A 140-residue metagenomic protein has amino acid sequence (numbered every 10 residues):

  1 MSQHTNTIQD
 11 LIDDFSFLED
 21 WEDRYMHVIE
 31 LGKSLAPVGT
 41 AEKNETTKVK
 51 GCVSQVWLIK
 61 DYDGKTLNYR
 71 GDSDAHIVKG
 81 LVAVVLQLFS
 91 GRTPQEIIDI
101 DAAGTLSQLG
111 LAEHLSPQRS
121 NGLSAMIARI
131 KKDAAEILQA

Functional and structural regions predicted by a protein language model:
M1-I12, S16-V53, Y62-G64, L106-E113 (+1 more regions): N-terminal intrinsically disordered, cationic/polar leader segments that include organellar targeting peptides
V56: Secondary-shell segments that build the walls of catalytic and ion/ligand-binding clefts
I59-A75, L86-S90: Conserved interaction-surface patches within small, structured recognition/assembly domains
D72, A83-L86, D99-A102: "Short basic amphipathic alpha-helical interaction patches in structured regions
H76, R92, Q118: Residue-level signal for short amphipathic helical patches enriched in basic/charged and nearby hydrophobic residues
V78-L81: Short Cys/His-based metal-binding microdomains
G91-S107: Glycine-rich phosphate/pyrophosphate-binding loops and their adjacent beta-strand/loop elements at enzyme active sites
